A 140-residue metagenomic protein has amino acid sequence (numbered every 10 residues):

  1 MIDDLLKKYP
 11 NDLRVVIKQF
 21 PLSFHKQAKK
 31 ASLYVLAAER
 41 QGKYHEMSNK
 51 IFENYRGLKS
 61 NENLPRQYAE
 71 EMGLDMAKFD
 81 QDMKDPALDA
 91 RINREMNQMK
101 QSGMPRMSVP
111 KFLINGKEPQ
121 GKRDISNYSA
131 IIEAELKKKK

Functional and structural regions predicted by a protein language model:
M1-E70, P105, K138: Structural alpha/beta surface segment adjacent to cysteine/selenocysteine redox centers across thiol/disulfide enzymes
M1-L6, Q67-K140: C-terminal cap of thioredoxin/glutaredoxin-like
